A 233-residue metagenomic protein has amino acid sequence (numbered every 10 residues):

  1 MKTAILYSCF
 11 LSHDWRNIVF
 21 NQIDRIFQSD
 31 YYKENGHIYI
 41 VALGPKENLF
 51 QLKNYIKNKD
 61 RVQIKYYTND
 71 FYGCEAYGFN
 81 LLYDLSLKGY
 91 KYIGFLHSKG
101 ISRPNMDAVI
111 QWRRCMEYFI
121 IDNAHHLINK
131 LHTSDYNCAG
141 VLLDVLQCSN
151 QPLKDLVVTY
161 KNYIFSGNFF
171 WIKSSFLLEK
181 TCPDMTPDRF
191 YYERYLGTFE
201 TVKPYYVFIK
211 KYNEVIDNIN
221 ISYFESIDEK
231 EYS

Functional and structural regions predicted by a protein language model:
M1-S233: ER/Golgi luminal nucleotide-sugar-dependent glycosyltransferases, focusing on the catalytic module
